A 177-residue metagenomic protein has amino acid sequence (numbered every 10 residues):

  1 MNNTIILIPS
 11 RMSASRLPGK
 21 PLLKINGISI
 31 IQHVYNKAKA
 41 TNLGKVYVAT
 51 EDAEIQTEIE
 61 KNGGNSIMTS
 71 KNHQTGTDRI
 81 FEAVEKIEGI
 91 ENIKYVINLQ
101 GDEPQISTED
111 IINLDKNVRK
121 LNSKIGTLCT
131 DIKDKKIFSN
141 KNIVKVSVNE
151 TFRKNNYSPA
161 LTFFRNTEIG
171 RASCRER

Functional and structural regions predicted by a protein language model:
N2-T50: N-terminal glycine-rich phosphate-binding loop and ensuing alpha1 helix
P9, N98-Q100, L128-C129, F164: Short beta-strand segments
G27, T69-K71, G101, V148 (+1 more regions): Active-site donor-binding loop signature of nucleotide-sugar glycosyltransferases
L43, E91-I93, K120-K124: Short, high-confidence coil segments that cap the C-terminus of an alpha-helix and link into the following beta-strand
Y47, A53-K116: Short phosphate-binding loop-to-helix
I106-R175: Conserved core of the sugar-phosphate nucleotidyltransferase
